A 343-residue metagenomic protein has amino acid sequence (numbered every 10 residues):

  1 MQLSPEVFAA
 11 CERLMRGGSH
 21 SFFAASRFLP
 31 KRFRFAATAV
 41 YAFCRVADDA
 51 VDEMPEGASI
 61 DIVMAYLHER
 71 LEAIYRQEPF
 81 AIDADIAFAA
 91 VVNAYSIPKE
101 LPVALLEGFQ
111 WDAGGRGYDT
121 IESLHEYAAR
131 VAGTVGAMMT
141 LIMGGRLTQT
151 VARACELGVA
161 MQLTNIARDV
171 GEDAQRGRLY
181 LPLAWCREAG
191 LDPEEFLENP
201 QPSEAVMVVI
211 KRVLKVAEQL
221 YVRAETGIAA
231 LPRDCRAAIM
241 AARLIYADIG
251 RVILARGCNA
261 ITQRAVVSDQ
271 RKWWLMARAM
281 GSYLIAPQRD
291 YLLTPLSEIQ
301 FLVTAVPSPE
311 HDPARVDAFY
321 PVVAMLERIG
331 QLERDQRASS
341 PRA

Functional and structural regions predicted by a protein language model:
M1-A160, A167, E172-A343: Catalytic cores of Mg2+-dependent Asp-rich isoprenoid enzymes
